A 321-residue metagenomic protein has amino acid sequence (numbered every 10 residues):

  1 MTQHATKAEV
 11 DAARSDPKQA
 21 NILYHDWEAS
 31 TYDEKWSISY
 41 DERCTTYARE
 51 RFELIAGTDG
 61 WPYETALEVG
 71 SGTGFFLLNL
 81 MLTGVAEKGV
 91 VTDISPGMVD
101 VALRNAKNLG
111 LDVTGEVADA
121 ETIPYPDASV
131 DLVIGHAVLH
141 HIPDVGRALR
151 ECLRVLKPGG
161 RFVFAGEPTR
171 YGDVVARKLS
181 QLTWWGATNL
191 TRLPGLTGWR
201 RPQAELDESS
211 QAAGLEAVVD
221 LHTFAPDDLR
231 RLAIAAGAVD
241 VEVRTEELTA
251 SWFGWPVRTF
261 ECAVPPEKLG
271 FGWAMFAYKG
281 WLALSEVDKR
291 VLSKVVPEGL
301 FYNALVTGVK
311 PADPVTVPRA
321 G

Functional and structural regions predicted by a protein language model:
T2-W61, F76-N79: Conserved class I S-adenosyl-L-methionine
L67-V69, T73-T122: Class I SAM-dependent methyltransferase SAM/SAH-binding core
E121-L132: A short acidic, Gly/Pro-enriched loop at the edge of an enzyme's catalytic core that lines a small-molecule cofactor
L132-P143: A short SAM/SAH-binding and catalytic strip from SAM-dependent methyltransferases
G146-P158: A short glycine-rich, Lys/Arg-flanked "PGG" loop and its adjoining helix->strand segment in the class I
R161-P202: Conserved class I S-adenosyl-L-methionine
A212-D228: Acceptor-substrate binding/catalytic loop of class I
A238-T249: Conserved S-adenosyl-L-methionine
